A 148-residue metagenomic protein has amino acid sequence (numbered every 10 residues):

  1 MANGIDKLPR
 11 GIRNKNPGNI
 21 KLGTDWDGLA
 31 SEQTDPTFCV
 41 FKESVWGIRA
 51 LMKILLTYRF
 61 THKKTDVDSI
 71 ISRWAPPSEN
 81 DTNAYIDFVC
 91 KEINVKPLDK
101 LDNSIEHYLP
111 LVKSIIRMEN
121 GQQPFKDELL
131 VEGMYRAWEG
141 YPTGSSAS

Functional and structural regions predicted by a protein language model:
M1-S148: Cell-wall polysaccharide-cleaving catalytic domain and substrate-binding groove, primarily in peptidoglycan/chitin
